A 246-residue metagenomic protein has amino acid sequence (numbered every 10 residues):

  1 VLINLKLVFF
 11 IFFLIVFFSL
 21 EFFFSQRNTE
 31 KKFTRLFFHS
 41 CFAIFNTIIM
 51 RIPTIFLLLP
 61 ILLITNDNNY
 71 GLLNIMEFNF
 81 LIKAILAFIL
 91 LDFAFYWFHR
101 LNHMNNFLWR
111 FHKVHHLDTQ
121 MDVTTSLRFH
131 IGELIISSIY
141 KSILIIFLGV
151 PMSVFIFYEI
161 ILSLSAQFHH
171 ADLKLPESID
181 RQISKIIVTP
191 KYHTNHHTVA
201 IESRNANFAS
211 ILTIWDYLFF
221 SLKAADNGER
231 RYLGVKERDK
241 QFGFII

Functional and structural regions predicted by a protein language model:
V1-N4, L62-K83, K141-F155: Helix-coil boundary and interhelical linker segments in multi-pass alpha-helical membrane proteins
L7, L72-N102, F107, I156 (+1 more regions): Membrane-embedded alpha-helical segments that form the functional core of polytopic membrane enzymes, especially those
L7-L14, L108, L117-T124, R128 (+3 more regions): Cytosolic/stromal cytosol-facing helical appendages immediately following the last transmembrane segment
L14-F24, I89-M104, I160-L175, T189-N195: Transmembrane alpha-helical segments that form the membrane-embedded catalytic/substrate-channel core of multi-pass
I15-H39, L57-M76, N227, Y232: Membrane-helix interface linkers and caps
N28-M50, L117-F129: Juxtamembrane helix-capping/reentrant segments at transmembrane boundaries
T47, M76-D92, T119-K141: Alpha-helical membrane-spanning segments of integral membrane proteins, especially the hydrophobic core of TM bundles
P53-L57, G132-I145, S163: Core segments of transmembrane alpha-helices that mediate helix-helix packing or line hydrophobic substrate/ligand
